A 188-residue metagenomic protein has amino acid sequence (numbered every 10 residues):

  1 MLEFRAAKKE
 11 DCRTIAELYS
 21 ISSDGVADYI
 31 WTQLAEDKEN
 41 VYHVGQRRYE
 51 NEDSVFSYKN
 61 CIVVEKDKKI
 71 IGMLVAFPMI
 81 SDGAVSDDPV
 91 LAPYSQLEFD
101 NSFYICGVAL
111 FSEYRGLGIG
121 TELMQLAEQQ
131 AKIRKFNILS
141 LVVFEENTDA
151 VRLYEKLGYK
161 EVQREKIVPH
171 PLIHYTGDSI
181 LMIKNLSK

Functional and structural regions predicted by a protein language model:
M1-R13, I21, D28-Q33, K184-K188: Conserved N-terminal entry element of GNAT/NAT acetyltransferase domains
G25-Y49, K59-N60: Conserved GNAT-fold acetyl-CoA-binding loop/helix
R48-V63, M79-I80, A84, Y104: A short helix-loop-beta-strand connector motif used in the catalytic cores of GNAT acetyltransferases and, in some
V75-G107: Conserved acyl-donor/pantetheine-binding loop and adjacent beta-alpha core of acyl/acetyltransferases and related
L91, N137-V151, K156-L157, I167-K188: C-terminal "cap" of GNAT-fold acetyltransferases
A92-P93, V108-R115, F144: A short, internal acetyl-CoA/4′-phosphopantetheine-binding micro-motif in the GNAT/acyltransferase core
F103, M124, A131-V142: Conserved GNAT acetyl-CoA-binding A-motif
L110, G116-Q129, I133, R152-K156: Conserved acetyl-CoA-binding loop-helix of GNAT-fold acetyltransferases
